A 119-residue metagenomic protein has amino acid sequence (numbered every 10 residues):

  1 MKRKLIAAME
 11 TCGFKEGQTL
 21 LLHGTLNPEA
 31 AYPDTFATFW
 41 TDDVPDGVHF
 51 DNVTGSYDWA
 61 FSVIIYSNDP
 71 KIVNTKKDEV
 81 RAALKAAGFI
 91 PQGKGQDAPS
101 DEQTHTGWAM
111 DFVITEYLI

Functional and structural regions predicted by a protein language model:
M1-F50, K71: Small/polar-rich, solvent-exposed N-terminal microdomains that initiate assembly or binding
W40-D43, S56-A60, A82-A86, F112-V113: Short, low-complexity, polar/charged sequence segments that are solvent-exposed and flexible
G47-V48, Y57-W59, R81, G95-D97: Short secondary-structure boundary micro-motifs
F50-G55, D101-Q103: Short, solvent-exposed beta-strand/turn "edge" segments of beta-rich domains on protein surfaces
N52-V53, S67-V73, Q92-A98: Short C-terminal domain-edge/linker segments immediately following a structured domain
G55-N68, H105-E116: Oligomerization/assembly interface segments of phage tail-like spikes and tubes
K77-I119: Acidic-leaning, charged glycine-interspersed low-complexity segments
